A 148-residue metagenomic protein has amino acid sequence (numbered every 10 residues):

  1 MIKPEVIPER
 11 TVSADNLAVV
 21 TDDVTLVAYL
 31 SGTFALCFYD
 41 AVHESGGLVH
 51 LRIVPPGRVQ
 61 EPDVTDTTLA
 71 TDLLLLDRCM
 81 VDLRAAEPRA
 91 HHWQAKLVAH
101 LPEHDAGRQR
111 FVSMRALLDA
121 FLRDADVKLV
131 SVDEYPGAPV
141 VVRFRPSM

Functional and structural regions predicted by a protein language model:
M1-G32: Phosphate-centric recognition/catalysis
L26-A86: Conserved mixed alpha/beta catalytic, RNA-binding, or beta-rich assembly cores of soluble enzyme, regulatory
T33, Q94, P139-V141: Broad gene-expression machinery/nucleic-acid interaction feature
R52-P55, A99-H104, Y135-A138: Acidic, glycine-rich active-site loops and adjacent beta-strand->loop/helix elements that engage anionic groups
T67-R78, H92, Q109-L117: Conserved active-site and cofactor/substrate-binding residues in soluble primary-metabolism enzymes
V81-R84, A90, P102-D105: Extended, positively charged loop/linker patches that create polyanion-binding surfaces
H91-A99: Short glycine-rich phosphate-binding loop at a beta-alpha junction
A106-M148: Divalent-metal-activated hydrolytic enzyme cores
